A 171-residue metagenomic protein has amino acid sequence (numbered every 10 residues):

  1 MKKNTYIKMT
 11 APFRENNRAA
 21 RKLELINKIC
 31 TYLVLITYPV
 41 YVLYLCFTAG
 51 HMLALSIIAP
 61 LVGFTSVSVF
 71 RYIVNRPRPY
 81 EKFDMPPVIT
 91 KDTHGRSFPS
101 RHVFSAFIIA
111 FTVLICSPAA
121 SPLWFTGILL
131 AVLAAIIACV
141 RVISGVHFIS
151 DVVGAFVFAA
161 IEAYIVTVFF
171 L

Functional and structural regions predicted by a protein language model:
M1-T37, V67-T93: N-terminal transmembrane-helix/juxtamembrane module of multi-pass inner/ER membrane proteins
R18, L43-A49, C116-P118, F169: Structural signal for the C-terminal ends of transmembrane alpha-helices and the immediately following loop
K28-V42, C46, L129-L133: Hydrophobic alpha-helical transmembrane segments
Y41-S66: Interfacial segments of alpha-helical transmembrane regions
F47-G50, N75-Y80, G145-S150, L171: Transmembrane helix-loop junctions in multipass membrane proteins, especially transporters and channels
A59-R71, L133-R141: Alpha-helical transmembrane segments of multi-pass membrane proteins
F64-S68, Y72, A160-T167: Transmembrane alpha-helical segments of multi-pass membrane transport proteins and ion-pumping complexes
D84-L171: Membrane-embedded catalytic cores of phosphoryl/pyrophosphoryl-handling enzymes
